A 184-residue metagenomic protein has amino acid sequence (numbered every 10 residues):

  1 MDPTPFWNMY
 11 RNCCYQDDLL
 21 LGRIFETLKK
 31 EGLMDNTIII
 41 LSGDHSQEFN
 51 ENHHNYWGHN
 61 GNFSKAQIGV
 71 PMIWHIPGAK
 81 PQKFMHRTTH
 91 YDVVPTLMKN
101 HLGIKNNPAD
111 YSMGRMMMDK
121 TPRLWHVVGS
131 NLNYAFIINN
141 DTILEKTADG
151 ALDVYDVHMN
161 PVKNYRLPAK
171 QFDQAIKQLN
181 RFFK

Functional and structural regions predicted by a protein language model:
M1-T37: A long, amphipathic alpha-helix that forms part of the scaffold/cap immediately adjacent to metal-dependent active
P3, C14-D17, S42, K65-A66 (+4 more regions): Active-site-proximal structural scaffolding
F6-N12, H59, G78-T88: Active-site rim elements
F6-W7, W57, W74, W125: A residue-identity detector for tryptophan
C14-D17, L21-I24, T37-S46, M72-W74 (+2 more regions): Beta-strand elements within well-structured catalytic alpha/beta cores of enzymes that handle phosphate/sulfate esters
D17-L20, F49-H54, I104-N106, R115: A short linear-motif detector with a strong N-terminal bias
E26-G32, G78-K184: Membrane-interface soluble catalytic domains
L33-P77: Histidine-centered active-site microenvironments of extracellular/periplasmic hydrolases and transferases
